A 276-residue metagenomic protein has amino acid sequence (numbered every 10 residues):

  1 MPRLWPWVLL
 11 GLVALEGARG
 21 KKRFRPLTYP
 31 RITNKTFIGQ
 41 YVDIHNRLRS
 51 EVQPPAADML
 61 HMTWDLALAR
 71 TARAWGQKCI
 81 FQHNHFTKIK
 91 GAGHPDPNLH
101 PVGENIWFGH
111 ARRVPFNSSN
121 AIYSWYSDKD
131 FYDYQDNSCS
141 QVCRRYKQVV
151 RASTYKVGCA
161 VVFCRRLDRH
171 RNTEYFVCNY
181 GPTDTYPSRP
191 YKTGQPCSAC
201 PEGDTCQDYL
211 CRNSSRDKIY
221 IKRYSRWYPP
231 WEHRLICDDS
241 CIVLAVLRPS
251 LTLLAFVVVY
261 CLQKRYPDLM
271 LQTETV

Functional and structural regions predicted by a protein language model:
P2-V276: Mature extracellular or exoplasmic CAP/SCP-family domains and secreted bioactive peptides
